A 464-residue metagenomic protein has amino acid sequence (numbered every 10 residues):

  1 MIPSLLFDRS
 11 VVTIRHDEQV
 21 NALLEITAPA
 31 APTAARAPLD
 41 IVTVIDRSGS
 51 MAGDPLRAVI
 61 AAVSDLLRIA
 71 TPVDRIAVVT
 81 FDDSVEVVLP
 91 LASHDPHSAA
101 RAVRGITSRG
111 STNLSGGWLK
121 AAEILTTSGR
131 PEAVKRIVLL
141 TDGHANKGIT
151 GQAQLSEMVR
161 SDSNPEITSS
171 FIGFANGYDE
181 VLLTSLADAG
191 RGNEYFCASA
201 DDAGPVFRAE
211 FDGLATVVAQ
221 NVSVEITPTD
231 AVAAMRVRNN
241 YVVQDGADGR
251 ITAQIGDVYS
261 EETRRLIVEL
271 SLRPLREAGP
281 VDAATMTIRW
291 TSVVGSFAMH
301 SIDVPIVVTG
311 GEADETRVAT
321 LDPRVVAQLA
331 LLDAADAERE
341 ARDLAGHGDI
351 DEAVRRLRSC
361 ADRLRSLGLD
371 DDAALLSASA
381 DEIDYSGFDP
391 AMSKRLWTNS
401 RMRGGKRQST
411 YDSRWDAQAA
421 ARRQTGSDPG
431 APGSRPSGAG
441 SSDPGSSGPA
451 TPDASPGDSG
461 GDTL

Functional and structural regions predicted by a protein language model:
P3-R9, I14-N221, L272-A278, L369: Exposed acidic/Ser/Thr-rich ligand/metal-binding surfaces
I45, A100, T252, A335-E338: Residue-level signal for cytosolic alpha-helical hairpin/rod architecture
K135, R264, P280-A284: Exposed beta-strand face motif in extracellular beta-rich ectodomains
T229-V237, V293-S296: Short aromatic-acidic-glycine turn motif
N239-E262: Extracellular adhesion/glycan-binding regions together with long Ser/Thr- and acidic-residue-rich low-complexity tracts
Y259-E277: Low-complexity, intrinsically disordered segments enriched in Ser/Thr together with acidic residues
L272-L464: Long, acidic serine/threonine- and proline-rich intrinsically disordered regions
